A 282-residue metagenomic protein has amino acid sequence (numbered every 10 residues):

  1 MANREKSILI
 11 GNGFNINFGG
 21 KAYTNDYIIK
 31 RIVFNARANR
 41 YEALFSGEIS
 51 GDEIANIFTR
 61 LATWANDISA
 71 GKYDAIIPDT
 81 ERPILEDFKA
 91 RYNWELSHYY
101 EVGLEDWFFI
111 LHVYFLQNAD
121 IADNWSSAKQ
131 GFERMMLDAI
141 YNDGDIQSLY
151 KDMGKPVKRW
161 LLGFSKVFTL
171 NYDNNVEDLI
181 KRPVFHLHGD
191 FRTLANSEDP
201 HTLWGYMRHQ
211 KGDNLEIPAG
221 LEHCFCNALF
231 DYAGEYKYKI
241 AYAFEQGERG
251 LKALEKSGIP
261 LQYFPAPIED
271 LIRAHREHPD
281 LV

Functional and structural regions predicted by a protein language model:
A2-V282: SIR2/sirtuin NAD+-dependent deacylase catalytic core
